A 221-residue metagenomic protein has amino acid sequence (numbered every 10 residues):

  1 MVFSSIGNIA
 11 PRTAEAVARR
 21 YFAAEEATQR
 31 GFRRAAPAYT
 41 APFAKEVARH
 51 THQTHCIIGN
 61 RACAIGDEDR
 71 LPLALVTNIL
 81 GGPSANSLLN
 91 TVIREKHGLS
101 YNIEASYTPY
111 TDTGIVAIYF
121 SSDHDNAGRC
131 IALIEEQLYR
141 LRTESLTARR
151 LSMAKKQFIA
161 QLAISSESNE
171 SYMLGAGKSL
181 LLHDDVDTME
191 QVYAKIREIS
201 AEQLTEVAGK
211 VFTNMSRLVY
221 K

Functional and structural regions predicted by a protein language model:
M1-R30, A36, C63-A64, L73 (+2 more regions): Charge-rich, well-structured scaffold segments of protease-associated domains
Q29-N86: His/Glu-based metal-binding/catalytic segments typifying zinc-dependent metallopeptidases
N86-S87, S168: Short linear Ser/Thr-Pro motifs
L88, I93: Active-site palm subdomain of RNA-directed nucleic acid polymerases
